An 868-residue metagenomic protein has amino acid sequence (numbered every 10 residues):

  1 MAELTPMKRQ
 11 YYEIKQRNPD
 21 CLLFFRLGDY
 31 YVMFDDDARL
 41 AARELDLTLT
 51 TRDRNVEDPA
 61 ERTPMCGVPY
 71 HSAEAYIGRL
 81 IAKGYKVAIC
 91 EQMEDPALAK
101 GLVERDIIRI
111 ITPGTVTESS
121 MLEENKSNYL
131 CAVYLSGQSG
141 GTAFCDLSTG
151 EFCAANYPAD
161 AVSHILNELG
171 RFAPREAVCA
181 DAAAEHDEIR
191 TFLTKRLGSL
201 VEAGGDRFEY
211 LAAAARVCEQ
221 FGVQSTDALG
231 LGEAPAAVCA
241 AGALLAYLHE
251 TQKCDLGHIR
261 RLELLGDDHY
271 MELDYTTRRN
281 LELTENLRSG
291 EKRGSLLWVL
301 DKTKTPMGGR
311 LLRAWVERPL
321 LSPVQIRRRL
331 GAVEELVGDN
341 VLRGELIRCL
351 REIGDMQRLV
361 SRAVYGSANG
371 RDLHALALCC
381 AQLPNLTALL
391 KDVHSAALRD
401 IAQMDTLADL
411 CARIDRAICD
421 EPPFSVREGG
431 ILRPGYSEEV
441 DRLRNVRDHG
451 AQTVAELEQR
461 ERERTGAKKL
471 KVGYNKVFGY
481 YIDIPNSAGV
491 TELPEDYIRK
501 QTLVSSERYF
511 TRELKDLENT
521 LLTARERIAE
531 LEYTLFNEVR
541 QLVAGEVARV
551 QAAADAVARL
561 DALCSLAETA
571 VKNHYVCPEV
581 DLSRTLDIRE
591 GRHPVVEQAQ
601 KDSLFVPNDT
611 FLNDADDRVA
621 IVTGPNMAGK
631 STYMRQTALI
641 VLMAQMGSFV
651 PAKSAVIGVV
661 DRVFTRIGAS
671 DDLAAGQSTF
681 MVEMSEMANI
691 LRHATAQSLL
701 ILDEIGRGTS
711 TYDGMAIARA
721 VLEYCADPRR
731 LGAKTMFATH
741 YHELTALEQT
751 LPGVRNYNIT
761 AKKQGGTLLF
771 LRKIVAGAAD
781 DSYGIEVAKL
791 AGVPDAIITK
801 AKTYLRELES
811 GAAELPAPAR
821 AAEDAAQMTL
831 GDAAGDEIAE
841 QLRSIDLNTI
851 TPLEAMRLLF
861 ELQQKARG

Functional and structural regions predicted by a protein language model:
M1-E335, R351-V364, A368-Q459, T585-D587: Charged catalytic and DNA/RNA-contacting regions of genome-maintenance and nucleic-acid-processing enzymes
D35-D36, A234, K304, W315 (+4 more regions): ATPase nucleotide-binding head domains, primarily ABC-like/P-loop NTPase cores
I89-I107, A556-C564, V571, T735-A738: Amphipathic alpha-helical
C90, P113-L122, D255, V393-A397 (+5 more regions): Active-site phosphate-binding and catalytic loops of NTP-dependent enzymes
Y210-R216, M271-Y275, L287, A377-Q452 (+4 more regions): Amphipathic heptad-repeat alpha-helical coiled-coil/stalk segments that mediate oligomerization, filament/stalk
I326, V333, R343-C349, L376 (+12 more regions): Amphipathic alpha-helical coiled-coil segments
Y365, N369, Q382, R399 (+3 more regions): Charged, surface-exposed helical/loop "interaction arms" that form contiguous linear patches used for dimerization
G835-G868: C-terminal tails and terminal domains of large nucleic-acid-associated and other macromolecular-machine proteins
